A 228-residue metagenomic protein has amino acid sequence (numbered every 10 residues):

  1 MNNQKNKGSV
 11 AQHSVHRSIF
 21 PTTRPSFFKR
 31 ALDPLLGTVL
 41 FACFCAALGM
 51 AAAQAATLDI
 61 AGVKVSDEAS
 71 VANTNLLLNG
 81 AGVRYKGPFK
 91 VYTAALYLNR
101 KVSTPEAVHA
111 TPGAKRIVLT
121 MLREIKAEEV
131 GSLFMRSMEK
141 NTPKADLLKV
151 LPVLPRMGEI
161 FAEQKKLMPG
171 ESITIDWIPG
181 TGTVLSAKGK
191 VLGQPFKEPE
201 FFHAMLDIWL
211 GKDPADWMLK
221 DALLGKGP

Functional and structural regions predicted by a protein language model:
M1-L32: N-terminal secretory signal peptides that target proteins for export/translocation
G37-G49: Bacterial N-terminal signal peptides
M50-A55: Sec/Tat signal peptide C-region and signal peptidase I cleavage site
A56-H109: N-terminal secretory signal peptides
V102, E106-T174, I178: Mid-length scaffold segments of soluble, non-membrane domains
E171-V191: Carbohydrate-binding surfaces in secreted/extracellular proteins
Q194-D216: Flexible glycine-rich active-site/ligand-binding loops centered on an Asp-His dyad
M218-P228: Cysteine/selenocysteine-centered motifs that mediate thiol-based redox chemistry or coordinate metal-sulfur cofactors
